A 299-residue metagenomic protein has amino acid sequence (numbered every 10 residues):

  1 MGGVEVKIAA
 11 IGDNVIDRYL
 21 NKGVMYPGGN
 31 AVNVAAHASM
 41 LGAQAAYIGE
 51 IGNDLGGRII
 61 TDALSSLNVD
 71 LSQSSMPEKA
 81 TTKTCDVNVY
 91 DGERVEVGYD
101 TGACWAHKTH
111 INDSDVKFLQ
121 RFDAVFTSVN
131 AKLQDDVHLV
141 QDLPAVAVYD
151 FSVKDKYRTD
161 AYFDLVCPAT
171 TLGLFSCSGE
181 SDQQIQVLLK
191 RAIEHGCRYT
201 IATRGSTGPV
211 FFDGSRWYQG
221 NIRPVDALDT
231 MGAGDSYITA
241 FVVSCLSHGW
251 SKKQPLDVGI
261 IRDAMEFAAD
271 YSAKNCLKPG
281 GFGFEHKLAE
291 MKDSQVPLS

Functional and structural regions predicted by a protein language model:
G2-A9, A63-S66, L71-M76, Y90-Y218 (+3 more regions): Ribokinase/PfkB-type carbohydrate-kinase core domain
G3-V6, Q186-S299: Conserved phosphate-binding/catalytic region of the ribokinase-like
V4-I8, N14-T84, Y90-D91, F267 (+2 more regions): Substrate-binding N-lobe of the ribokinase-like
D13-N14, S236: Active-site metal-binding loops of divalent metal-dependent hydrolases
V15-R18, K154, V225-D226, H248: A short, flexible beta-alpha/helix-coil linker loop
K22-P27, T101-C104, P255: Short glycine-enriched, charge-decorated loop/helix-capping segments at active-site entrances that position
M25, E50-I51, T127, G179 (+1 more regions): Residue-level marker of alpha-helix boundaries and capping positions
